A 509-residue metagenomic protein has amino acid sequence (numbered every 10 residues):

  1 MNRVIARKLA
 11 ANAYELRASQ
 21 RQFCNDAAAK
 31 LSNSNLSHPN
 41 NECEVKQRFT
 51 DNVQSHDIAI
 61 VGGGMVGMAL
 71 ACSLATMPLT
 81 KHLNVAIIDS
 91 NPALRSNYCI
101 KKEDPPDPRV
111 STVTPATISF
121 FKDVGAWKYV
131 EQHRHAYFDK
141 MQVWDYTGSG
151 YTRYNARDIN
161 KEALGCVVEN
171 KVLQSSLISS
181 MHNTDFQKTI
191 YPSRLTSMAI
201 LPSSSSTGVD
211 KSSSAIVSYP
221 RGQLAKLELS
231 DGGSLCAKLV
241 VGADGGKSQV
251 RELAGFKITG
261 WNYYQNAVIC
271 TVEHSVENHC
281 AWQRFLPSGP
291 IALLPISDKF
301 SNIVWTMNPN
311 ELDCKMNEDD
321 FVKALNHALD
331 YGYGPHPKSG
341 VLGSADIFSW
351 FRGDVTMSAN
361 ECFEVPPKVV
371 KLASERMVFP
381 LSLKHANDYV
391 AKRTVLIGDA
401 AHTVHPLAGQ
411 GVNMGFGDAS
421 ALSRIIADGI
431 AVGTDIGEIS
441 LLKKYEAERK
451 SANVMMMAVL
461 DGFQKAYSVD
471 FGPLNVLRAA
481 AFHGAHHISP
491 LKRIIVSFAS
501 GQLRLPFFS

Functional and structural regions predicted by a protein language model:
M1-Q54: N-terminal mitochondrial targeting presequence
N40, A359-E364, K368, R424-S509: C-terminal helical "tail/cap" subdomain of flavin- and related membrane-associated enzymes
R48-V66, A86: Beta1/beta-strand and adjacent pyrophosphate-binding region of the FAD-binding site in flavoprotein oxidoreductases
V61, A75-R109: Glycine-rich FAD pyrophosphate-binding loop
Y98-Y146: N-terminal FAD cofactor-binding segment of flavoenzymes
F121, P220, K226-S234, K238-C362 (+2 more regions): Conserved FAD-binding catalytic core of PHBH/FMO-like flavoproteins
H133-L253, T259-T271: Conserved N-terminal helical subregion
C314-V432, G437: FAD/FMN-dependent oxidoreductases across multiple families
